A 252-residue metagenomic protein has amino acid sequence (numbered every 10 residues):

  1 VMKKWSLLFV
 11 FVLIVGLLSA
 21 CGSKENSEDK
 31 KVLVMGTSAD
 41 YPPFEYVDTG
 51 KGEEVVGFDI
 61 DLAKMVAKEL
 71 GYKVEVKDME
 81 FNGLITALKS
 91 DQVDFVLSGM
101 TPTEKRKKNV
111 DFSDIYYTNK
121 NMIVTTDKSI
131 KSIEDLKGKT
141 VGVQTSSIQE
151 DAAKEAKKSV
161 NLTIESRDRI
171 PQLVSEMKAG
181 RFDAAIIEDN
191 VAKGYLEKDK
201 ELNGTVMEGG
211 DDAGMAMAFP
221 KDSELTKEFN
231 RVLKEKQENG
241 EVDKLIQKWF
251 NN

Functional and structural regions predicted by a protein language model:
G16-A20: C-terminal motif of bacterial Sec signal peptides marking the signal peptidase cleavage site
G22-N26, D151-D168, N203-G209, K234-N252: Ligand-binding clefts/hinges and TM-proximal coupling segments of bilobed small-molecule sensing domains
D29-G99: Extracytoplasmic small-molecule ligand-binding "clamshell" domains of the periplasmic binding protein/Venus flytrap
A39, Y117-V124, K193-K234, N252: Periplasmic-binding protein-like
I60, K73-D135, E208: Acidic, polar ligand-binding/catalytic clefts
I60-E69, S147-I148, M215-N252: Extended ligand-binding regions for polar small-molecule ligands
M65-E69, K77, N82-F95, N109 (+4 more regions): Short helices/loops that flank or line small-molecule/ion binding pockets
M100-K108, A152-E155, A179, D183-D211: A ligand-binding cleft/hinge motif common to bilobed small-molecule-binding domains
